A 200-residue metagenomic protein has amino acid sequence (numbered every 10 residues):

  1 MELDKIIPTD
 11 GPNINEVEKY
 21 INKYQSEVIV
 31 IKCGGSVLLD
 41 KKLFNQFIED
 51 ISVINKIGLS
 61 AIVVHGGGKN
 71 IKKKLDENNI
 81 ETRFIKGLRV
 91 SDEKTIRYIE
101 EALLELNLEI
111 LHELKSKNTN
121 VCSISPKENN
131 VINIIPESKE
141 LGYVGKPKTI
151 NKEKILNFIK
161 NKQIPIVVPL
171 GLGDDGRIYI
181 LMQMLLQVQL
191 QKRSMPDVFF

Functional and structural regions predicted by a protein language model:
M1-F200: Nucleotide/pyrophosphate-binding catalytic subdomain
